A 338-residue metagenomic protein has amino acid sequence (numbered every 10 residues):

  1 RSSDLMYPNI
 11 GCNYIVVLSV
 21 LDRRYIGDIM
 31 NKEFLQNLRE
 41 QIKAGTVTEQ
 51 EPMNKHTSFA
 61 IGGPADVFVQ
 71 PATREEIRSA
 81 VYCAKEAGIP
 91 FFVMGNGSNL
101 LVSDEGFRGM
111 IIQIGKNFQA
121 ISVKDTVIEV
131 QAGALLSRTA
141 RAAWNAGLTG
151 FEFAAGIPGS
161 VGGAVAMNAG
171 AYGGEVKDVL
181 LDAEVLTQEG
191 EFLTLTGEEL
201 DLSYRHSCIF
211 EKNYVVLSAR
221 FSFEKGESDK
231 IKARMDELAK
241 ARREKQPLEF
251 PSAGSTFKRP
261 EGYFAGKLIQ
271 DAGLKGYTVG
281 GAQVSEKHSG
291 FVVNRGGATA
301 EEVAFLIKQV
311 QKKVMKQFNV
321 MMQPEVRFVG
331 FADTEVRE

Functional and structural regions predicted by a protein language model:
R1-S2: Short, small-residue-biased leader/transition segments that mark boundaries at the very start of proteins
I15-V16: Targeting/processing segments of secretory and organellar proteins
N31-V161: Anion-binding (especially nucleotide phosphate/pyrophosphate-binding) glycine-rich loop and adjoining beta-alpha core
T48-E49, L100, L186-K313, Q317-E338: Phosphate/pyrophosphate- and phosphate-bearing ligand-binding catalytic cores of soluble enzymes
G62-G63, V69-R74, L101-Q119, A166-G197 (+1 more regions): Structural signature of FAD isoalloxazine-binding scaffolds in flavoprotein oxidoreductases
A140-L181, S252, T256: A gly/ser-rich beta-alpha-beta helix-loop segment of oxidoreductase catalytic cores
